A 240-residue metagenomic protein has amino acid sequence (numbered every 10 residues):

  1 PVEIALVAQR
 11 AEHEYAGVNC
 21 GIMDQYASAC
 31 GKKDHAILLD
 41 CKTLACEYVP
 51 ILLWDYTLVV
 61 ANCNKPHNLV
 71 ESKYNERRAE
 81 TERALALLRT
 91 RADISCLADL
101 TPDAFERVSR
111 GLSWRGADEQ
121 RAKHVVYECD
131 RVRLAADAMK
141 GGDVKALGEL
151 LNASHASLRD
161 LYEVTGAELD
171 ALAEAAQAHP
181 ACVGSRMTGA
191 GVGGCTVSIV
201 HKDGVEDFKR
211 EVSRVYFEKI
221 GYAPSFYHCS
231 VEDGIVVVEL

Functional and structural regions predicted by a protein language model:
P1-I51, G204-V205, Y227: Gly/Ser-rich oxyanion-binding loop with an adjacent helix/lid that shapes the negatively charged ligand pocket
H35-G184, I199-L240: C-terminal nucleotide
G193-I199: Short beta-strand->loop micro-motif that forms the acidic, two-metal-ion catalytic signature in nucleotide-processing
